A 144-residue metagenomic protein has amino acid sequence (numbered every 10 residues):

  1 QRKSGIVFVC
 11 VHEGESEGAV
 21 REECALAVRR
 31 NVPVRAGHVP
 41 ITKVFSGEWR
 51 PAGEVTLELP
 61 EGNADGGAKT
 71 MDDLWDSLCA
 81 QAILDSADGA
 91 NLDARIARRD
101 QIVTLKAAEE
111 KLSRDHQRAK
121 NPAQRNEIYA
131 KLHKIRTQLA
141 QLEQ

Functional and structural regions predicted by a protein language model:
Q1-A90: Selected N-terminal structured segments and early membrane-anchoring regions
D85-I102: Short, charge/polar-rich alpha-helical segments
V103-R118: Charged, heptad-repeat coiled-coil alpha-helices that serve as long linker/dimerization "arms" in large NTP-dependent
P122-H133: Short, charged, amphipathic alpha-helical segments
K134-Q144: Amphipathic alpha-helical coiled-coil segments
